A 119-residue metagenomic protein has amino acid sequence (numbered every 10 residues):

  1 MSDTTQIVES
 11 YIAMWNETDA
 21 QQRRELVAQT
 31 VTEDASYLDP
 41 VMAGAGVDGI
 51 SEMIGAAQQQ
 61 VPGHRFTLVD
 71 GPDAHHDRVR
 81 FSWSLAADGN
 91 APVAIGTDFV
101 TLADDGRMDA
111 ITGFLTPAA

Functional and structural regions predicted by a protein language model:
M1-A119: C-terminal and inter-domain tail/linker signature
